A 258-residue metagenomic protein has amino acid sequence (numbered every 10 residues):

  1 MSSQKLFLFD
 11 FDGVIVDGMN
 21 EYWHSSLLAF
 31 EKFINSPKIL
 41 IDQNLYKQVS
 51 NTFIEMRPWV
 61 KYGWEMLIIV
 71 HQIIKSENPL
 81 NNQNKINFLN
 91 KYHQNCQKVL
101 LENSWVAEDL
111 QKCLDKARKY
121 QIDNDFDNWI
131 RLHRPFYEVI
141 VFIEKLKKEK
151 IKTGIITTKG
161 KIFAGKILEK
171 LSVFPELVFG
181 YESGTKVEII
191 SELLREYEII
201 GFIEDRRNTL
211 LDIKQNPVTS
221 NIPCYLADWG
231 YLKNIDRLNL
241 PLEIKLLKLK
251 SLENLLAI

Functional and structural regions predicted by a protein language model:
S2-L8: Extreme N-terminal starter segment of soluble prokaryotic enzymes
L8-D10, F202-I203: Generic enzyme active-site microenvironment
V14-G165, K170: Alpha-helical substrate-recognition element adjacent to the catalytic core
E21, S25-L28, F33, Y46-K47 (+2 more regions): Active-site/pore-lining binding-face segments in mid-to-C-terminal subdomains
G154-I203, R207-V218: Substrate-recognition "cap/lid" segment bordering the active-site pocket of phosphatases
T158, F202-K250: Acidic, Mg2+-coordinating phosphoryl-transfer loop and its flanking beta/alpha structural elements, shared across
V178-Y181, E243-L255: Short acidic-hydrophobic, aromatic-tinged amphipathic segments that line or gate anion-handling sites
S183-S191, K233-P241, L256-I258: Short, charged, surface-exposed secondary-structure boundary motifs
